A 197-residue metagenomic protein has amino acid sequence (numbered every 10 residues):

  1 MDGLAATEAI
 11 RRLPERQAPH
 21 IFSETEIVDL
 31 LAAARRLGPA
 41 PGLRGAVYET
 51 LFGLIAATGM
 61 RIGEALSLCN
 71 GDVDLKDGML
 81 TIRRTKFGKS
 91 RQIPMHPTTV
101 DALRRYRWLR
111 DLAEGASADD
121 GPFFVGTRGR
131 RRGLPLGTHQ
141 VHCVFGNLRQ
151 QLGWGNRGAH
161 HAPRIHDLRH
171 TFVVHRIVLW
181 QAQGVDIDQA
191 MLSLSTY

Functional and structural regions predicted by a protein language model:
M1-Y197: Conserved catalytic core of the tyrosine transesterase superfamily
